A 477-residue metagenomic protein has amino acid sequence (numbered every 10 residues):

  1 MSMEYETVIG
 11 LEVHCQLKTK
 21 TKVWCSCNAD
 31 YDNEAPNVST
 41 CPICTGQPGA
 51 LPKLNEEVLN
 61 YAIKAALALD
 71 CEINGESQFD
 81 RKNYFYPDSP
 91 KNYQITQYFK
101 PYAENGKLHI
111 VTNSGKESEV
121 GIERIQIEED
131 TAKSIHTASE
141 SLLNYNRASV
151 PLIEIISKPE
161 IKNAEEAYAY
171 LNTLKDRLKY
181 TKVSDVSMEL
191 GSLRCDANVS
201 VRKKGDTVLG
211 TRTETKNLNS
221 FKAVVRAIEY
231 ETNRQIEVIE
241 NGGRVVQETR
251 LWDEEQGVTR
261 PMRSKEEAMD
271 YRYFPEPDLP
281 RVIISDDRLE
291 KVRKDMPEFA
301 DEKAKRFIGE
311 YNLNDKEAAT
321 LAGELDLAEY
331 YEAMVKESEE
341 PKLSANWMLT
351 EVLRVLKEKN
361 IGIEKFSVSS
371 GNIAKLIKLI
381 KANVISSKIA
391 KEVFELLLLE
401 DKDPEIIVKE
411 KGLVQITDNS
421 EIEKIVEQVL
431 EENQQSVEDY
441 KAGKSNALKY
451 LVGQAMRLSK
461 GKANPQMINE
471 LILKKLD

Functional and structural regions predicted by a protein language model:
S2-E298, D315, K336-E340, T350-L353: Basic, nucleic-acid-interacting segments
K18, N233, A328, E332 (+7 more regions): Amphipathic alpha-helical core segments of compact helical bundles
G191-K203, I308-E332, P341-K359, G371-I373 (+2 more regions): Core structural elements
V238, V355-K359, S386-K388, P404-E405: Short, structured loop/turn "capping" segments at alpha-beta junctions
V335-S344, A382-I385, A442-S445: Structural motif
I363-A374, K378, S387-R457: Strongly charged, low-complexity linkers/loops
